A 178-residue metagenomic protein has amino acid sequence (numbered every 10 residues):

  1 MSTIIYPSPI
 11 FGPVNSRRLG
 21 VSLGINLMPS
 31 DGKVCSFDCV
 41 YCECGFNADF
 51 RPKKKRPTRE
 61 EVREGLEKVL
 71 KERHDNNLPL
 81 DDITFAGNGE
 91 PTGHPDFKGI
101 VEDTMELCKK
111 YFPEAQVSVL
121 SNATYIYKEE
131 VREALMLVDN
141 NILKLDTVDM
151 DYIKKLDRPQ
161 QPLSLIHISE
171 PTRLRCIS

Functional and structural regions predicted by a protein language model:
M1-R18, E64, K71: Auxiliary Fe-S-binding modules of radical SAM enzymes
L19-E61, R175: Canonical Radical SAM [4Fe-4S] cluster-binding loop centered on the CxxxCxxC motif and its immediate flanking residues
K53-E67, T92-L137, L145-D149, P159-P162: Canonical radical SAM enzyme core domain
G65-A86: Short Fe-S-cluster ligation motifs
L70-N77, L107-F112, R173: Alpha-helix termini
K155-L165, S169: Anionic-ligand binding region
I166-S178: Single conserved hydrophobic/aromatic residue that forms the stacking wall/gate of nucleotide- or nucleobase-binding
